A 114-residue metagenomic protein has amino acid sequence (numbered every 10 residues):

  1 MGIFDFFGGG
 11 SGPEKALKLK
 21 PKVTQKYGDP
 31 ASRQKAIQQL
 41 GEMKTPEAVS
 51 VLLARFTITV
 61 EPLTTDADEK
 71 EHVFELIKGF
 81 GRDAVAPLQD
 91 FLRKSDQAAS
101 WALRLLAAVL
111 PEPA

Functional and structural regions predicted by a protein language model:
M1-S11, A31-T45, D66-R82, D90 (+1 more regions): Structural detector for internal amphipathic alpha-helices that build alpha-solenoid repeat scaffolds
G9-T24, M43-E61, R82-R93, E112-A114: Amphipathic alpha-helical scaffolding segments comprising HEAT/armadillo-like alpha-solenoid repeats
E61-P62, A98: Alpha-helix boundary/interfacial micro-motifs
